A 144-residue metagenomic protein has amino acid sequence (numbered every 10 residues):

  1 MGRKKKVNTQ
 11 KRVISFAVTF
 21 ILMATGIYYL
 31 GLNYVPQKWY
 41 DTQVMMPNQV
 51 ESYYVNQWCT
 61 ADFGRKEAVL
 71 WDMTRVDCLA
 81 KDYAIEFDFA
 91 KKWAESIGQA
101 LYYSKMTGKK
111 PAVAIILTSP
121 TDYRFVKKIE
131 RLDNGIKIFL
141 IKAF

Functional and structural regions predicted by a protein language model:
G2-M23: N-terminal Sec-pathway targeting helices
V18-T19, N48, K92-A94: Alpha-helical interaction segments
L22-G26, T107: Hydrophobic alpha-helical elements and their junctions with loops/disorder across both membrane and soluble proteins
Y28-K81: Acidic-basic catalytic patches of nuclease active cores, encompassing PD-(D/E)XK and other metal-cofactor nuclease
A61-G64, A80-Y83, M106-K110, N134-G135: Short glycine/proline-enriched coil/turn segments at helix->beta-strand junctions
C78-F89, Y103: Conserved catalytic cores of phosphodiester-cleaving nucleases, focusing on short active-site segments
A90-A143: Catalytic cores of nucleic-acid endonucleases
